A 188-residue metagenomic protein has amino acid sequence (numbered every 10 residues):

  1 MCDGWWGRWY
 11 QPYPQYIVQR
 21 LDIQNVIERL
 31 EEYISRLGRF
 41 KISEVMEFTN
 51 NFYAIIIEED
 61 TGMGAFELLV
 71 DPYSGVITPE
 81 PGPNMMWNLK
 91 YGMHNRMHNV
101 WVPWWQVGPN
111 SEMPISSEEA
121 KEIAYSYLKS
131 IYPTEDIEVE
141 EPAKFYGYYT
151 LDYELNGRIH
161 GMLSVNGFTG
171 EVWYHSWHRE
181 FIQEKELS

Functional and structural regions predicted by a protein language model:
M1-S188: Long, terminal "pre-/pro-" and other extracytoplasmic accessory regions that lie outside the mature folded/catalytic
